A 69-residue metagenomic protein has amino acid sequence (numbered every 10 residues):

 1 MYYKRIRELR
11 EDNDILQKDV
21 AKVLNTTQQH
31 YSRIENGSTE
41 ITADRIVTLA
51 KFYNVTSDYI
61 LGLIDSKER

Functional and structural regions predicted by a protein language model:
K4-V23, T48: Short basic helix-loop element that most often maps to the first helix and adjoining turn of HTH DNA-binding modules
I6, V20-A21, Y31-I34, I60: Conserved hydrophobic/aromatic packing and binding residues within compact polymer-binding modules
D12, Y59-R69: Short, charged recognition helix plus adjacent turn of helix-turn-helix-like nucleic-acid-binding domains
N25, R45-Y59: DNA major-groove recognition helix of helix-turn-helix/homeodomain DNA-binding modules
N25-E40: Recognition helix of helix-turn-helix/homeodomain-like DNA-binding domains that insert into the DNA major groove
E35, Y53, I64: DNA major-groove recognition helix of helix-turn-helix
E40-I41, I60: Short amphipathic alpha-helical segment with a characteristic S/N-K-E followed by hydrophobic residues
